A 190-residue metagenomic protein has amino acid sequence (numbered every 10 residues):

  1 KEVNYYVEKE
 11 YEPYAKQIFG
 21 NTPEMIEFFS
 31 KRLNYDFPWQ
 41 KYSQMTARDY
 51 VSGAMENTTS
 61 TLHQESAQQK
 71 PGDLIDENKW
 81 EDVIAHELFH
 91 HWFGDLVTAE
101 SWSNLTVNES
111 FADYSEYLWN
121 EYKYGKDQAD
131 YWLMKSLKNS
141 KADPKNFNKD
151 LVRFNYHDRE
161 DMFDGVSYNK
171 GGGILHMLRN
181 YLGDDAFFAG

Functional and structural regions predicted by a protein language model:
E2-G190: Hydrophobic alpha-helical and helix-loop surface patches within well-folded domains that function as non-catalytic
